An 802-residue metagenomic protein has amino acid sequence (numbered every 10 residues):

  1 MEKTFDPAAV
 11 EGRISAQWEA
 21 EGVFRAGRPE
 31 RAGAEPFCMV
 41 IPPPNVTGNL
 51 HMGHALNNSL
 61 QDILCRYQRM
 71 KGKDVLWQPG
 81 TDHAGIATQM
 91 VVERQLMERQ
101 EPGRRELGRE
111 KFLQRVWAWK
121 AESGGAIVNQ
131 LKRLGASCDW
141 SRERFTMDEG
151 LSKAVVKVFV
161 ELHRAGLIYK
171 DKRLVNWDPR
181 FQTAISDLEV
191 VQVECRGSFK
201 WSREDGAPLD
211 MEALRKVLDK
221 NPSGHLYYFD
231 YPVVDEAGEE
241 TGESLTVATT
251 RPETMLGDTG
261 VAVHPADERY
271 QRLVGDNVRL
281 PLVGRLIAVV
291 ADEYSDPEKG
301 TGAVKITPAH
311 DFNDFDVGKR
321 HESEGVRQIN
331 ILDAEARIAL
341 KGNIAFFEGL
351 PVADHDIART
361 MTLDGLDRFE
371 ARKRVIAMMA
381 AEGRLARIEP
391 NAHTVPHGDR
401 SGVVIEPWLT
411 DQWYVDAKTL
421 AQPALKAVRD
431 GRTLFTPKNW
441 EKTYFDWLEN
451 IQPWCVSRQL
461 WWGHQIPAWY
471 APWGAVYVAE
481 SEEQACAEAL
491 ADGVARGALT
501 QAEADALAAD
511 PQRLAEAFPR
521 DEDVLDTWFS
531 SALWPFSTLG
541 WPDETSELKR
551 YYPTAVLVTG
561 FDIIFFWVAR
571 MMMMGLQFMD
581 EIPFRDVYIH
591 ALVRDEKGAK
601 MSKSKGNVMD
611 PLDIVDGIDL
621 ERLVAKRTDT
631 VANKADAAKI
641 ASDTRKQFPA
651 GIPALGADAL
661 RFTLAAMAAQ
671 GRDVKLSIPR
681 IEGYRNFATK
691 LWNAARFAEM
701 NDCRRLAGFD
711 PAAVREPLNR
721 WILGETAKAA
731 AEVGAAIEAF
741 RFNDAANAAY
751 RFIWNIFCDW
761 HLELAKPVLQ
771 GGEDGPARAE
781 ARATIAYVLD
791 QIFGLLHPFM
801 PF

Functional and structural regions predicted by a protein language model:
M1, P42-L50, R109-L113, C138-F145 (+11 more regions): Glycine- and acidic
M1-A266, T307-A345, R372, M379-A424 (+8 more regions): N-terminal, positively charged nucleic-acid-binding surface of large information/translation enzymes
R66-D74, Q95-R105, N129, R133-C138 (+19 more regions): Secondary-structure transition/capping motifs at alpha-helix termini and the adjoining loop/turn into the next element
Q130-C138, G150-T183, E189, F445-W473 (+4 more regions): Helix-rich, typically C-terminal accessory recognition domains appended to large enzymatic cores
R285-V290, E522-Y552, N755, D759-L762: Active-site-adjacent "gating/activation" loops or surface patches in catalytic cores
A309, E406, E516-D523, V558-T559 (+4 more regions): Conserved phosphate-binding loops in nucleotide/dinucleotide-binding enzymes
Q328-I338, V395-G398, P467-P472, F584-M609: Active-site and channel-lining beta-strand-loop segments that bind or position nucleotide-derived/phosphorylated
T362, W473-A517, L612-S642: Glycine-rich (often Gly-Gly/Gly-Pro-rich) flexible segments and glycine-rich loop motifs, frequently accented by
